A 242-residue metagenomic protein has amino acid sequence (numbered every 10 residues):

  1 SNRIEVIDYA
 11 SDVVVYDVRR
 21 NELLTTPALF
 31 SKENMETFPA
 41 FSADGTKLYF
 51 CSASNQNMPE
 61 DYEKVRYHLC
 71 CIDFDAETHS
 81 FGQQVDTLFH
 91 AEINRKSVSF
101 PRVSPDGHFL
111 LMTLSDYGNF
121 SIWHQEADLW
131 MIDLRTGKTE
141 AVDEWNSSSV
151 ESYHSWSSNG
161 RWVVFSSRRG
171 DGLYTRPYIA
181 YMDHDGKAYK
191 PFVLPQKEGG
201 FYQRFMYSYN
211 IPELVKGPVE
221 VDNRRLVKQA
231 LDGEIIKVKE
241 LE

Functional and structural regions predicted by a protein language model:
S1-E242: Sequence signature of WD/YWTD-type beta-propeller architectures
